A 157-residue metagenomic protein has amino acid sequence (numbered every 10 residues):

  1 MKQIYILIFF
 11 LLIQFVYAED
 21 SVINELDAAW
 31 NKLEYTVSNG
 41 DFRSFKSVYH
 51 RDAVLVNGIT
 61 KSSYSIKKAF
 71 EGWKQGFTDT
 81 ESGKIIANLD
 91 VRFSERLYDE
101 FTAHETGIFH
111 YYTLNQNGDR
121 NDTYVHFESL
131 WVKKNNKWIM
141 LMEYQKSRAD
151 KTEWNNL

Functional and structural regions predicted by a protein language model:
M1-I4: Positively charged n-region of N-terminal signal peptides that target proteins for export
I8-R51, W154-L157: Short, low-complexity N-terminal intrinsically disordered segments enriched in polar/charged residues
Q14, W30, E34, R96 (+4 more regions): Polar/charged side chains located within well-ordered beta-strands of beta-rich proteins
I23-E25, F42-F101, T106-I108, D122: A solvent-exposed, acidic/Ser-Thr-rich amphipathic alpha-helical stretch
V56, Y112-L114, A149-T152: Sequence/structural signature of outer-membrane beta-barrel proteins
I59-T60, T152-N156: Short aromatic-enriched loop/helix-cap "lid" or pocket-rim segments at secondary-structure transitions that line
Q116-G118: Outer-membrane beta-barrel domain signature
Y124-W154: Short beta-strand edge/turn micro-motifs at domain boundaries
